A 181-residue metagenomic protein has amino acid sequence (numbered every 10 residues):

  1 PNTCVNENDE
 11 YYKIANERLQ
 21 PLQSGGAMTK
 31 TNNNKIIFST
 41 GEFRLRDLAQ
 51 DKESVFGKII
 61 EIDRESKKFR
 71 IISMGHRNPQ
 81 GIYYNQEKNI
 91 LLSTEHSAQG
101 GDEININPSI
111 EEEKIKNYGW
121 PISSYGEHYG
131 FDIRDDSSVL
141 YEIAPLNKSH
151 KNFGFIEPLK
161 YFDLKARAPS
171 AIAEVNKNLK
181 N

Functional and structural regions predicted by a protein language model:
C4, A15-L19, G25, K35 (+1 more regions): Beta-propeller domain segments
N8-I14: Extracellular/mature segments of secreted proteins
